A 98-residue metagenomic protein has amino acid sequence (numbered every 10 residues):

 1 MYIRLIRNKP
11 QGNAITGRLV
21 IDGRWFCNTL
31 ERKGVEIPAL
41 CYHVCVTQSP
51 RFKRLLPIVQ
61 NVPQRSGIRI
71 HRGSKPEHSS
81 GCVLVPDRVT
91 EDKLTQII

Functional and structural regions predicted by a protein language model:
M1-I98: Cell wall/extracellular polymer interaction/catalysis modules
